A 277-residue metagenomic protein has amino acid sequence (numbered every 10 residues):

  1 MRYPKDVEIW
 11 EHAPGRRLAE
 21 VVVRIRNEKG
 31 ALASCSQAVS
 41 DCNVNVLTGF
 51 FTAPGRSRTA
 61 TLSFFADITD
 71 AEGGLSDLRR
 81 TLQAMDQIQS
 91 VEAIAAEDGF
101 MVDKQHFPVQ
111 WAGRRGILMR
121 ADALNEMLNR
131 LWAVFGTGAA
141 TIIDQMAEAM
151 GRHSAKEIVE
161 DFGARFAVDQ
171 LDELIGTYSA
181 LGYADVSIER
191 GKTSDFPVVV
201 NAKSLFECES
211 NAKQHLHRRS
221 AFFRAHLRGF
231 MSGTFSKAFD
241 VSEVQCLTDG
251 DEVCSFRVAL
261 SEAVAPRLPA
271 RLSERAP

Functional and structural regions predicted by a protein language model:
M1-V21, E28-K29, I68-V199, S204-R218 (+2 more regions): N-terminal accessory segment detector
R2-E8, C42-T52: Short amphipathic beta-strand starts and helix->beta connectors
E28-T48, L82: Short amphipathic alpha-helix segments
K29, R219-F235: Active-site helix/loop of acyl-thioester processing domains in fatty-acid/polyketide metabolism, spanning hotdog-fold
F50-P54, E243-L247: Short, solvent-exposed loop/turn elements at beta->coil junctions and helix N-caps that rim active or binding pockets
R56-S63, E252-V253: The conserved glycine-aromatic submotif of the RRM
